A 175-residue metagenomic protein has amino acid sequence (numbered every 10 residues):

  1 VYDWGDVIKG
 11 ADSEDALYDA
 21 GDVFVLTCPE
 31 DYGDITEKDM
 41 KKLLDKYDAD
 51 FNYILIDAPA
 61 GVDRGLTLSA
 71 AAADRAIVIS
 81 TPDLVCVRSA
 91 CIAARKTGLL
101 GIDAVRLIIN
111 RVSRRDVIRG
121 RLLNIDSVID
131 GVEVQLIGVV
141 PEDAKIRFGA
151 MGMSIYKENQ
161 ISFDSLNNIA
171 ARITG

Functional and structural regions predicted by a protein language model:
V1-A49, A144, F148-Y156: P-loop/Walker-type NTP enzyme "switch/lid" segment
T27-C28, V78-T81, L107-N110: Conserved beta-strand segments of the P-loop GTPase G domain that flank and frequently precede/overlap
D34-D48, I92-R114: P-loop/Walker A phosphate-binding loop and immediately adjacent motor/lid segment at beta-alpha junctions
D48-G65: Glycine-rich phosphate-binding loop used to anchor ATP phosphates in small-molecule kinases, encompassing both
D63-L84: Inter-motif core of Ras-like GTPase G domains
C86-I92: Short, charged, surface-exposed secondary-structure boundary motifs
L99-G175: C-terminal lobe/tail of nucleotide-utilizing enzymes
